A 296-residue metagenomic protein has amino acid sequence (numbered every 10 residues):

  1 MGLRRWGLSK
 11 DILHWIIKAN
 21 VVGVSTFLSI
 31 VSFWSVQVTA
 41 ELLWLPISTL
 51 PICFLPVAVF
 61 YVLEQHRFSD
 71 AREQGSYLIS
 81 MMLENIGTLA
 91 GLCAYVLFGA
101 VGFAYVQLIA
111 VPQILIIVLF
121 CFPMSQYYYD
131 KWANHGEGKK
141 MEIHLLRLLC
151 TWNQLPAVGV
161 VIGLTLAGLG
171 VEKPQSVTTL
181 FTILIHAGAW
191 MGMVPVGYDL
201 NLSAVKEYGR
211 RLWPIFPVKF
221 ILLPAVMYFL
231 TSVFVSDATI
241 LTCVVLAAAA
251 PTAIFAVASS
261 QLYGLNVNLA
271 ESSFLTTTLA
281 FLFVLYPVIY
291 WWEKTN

Functional and structural regions predicted by a protein language model:
M1-N296: Alpha-helical transmembrane segments of multi-pass small-molecule/ion transporters
